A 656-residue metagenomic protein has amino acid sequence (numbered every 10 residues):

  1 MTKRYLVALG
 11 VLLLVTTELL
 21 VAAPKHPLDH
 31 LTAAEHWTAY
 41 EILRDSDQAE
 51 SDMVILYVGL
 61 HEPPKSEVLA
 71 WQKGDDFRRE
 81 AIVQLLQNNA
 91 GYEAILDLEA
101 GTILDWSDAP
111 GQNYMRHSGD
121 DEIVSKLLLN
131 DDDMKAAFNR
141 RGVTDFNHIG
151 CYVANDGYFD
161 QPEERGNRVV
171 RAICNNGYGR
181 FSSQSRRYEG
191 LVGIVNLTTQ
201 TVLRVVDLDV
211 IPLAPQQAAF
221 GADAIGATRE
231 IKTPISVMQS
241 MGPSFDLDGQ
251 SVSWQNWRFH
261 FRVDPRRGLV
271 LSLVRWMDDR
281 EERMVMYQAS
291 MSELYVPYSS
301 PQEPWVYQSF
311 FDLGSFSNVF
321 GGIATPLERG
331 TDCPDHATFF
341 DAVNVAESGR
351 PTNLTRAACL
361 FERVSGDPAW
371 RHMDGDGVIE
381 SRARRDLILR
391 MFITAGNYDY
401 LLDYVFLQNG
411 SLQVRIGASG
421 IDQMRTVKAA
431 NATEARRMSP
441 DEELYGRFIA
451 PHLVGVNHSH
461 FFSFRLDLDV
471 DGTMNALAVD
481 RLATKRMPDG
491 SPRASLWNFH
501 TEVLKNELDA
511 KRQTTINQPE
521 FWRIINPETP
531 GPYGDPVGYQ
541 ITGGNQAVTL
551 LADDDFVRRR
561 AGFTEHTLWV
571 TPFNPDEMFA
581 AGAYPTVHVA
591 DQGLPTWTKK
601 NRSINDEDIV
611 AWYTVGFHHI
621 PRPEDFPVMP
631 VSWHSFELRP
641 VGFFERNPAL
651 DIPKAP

Functional and structural regions predicted by a protein language model:
M1-V7: Bacterial N-terminal signal peptides that target proteins for export
A8-E18: Bacterial N-terminal signal peptides
L20-A22: Boundary at the C-terminal end of the N-terminal hydrophobic targeting segment
P27-L69, H117-D160: Short, non-transmembrane alpha-helical segments in secretory-pathway proteins
E50-E99, D145-N196, Q255-W257, L389: Exposed beta-strand-loop-beta-strand "reactive/processing" segments of non-cytosolic proteins
L98-G101, S107-H117, R141, Y178-L269 (+4 more regions): Extended effector regions of multi-domain proteins
